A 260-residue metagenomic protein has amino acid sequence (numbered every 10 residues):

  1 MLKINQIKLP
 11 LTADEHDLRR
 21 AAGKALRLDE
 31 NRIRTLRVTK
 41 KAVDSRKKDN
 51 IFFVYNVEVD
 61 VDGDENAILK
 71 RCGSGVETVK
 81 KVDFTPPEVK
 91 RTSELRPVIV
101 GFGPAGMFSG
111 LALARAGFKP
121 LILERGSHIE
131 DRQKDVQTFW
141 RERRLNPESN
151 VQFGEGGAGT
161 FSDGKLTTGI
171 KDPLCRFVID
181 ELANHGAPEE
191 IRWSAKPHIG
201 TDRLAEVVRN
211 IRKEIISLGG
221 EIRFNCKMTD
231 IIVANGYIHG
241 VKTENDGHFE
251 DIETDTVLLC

Functional and structural regions predicted by a protein language model:
L2-L95: Extreme N-terminal leader/targeting segments of oxidoreductases
K24, L111, R115, K213: Short, well-ordered alpha-helices that flank and scaffold nucleotide-derived cofactor binding pockets
R37-A42, F224-H239: A conserved short coil-to-beta-strand element within the FAD-binding core of flavoproteins
K48-F52, Q137-I222, C226-K227: Conserved N-terminal/central alpha/beta ligand/cofactor-binding core
T92-H128: N-terminal Rossmann-like FAD-binding beta1-loop-alpha1 element of flavoenzymes
S93, G247-T256, C260: Core beta-strand elements of the Rossmann-like FAD/NAD(P) dinucleotide-binding domain in flavoenzyme oxidoreductases
R132-Q137, K171-D172, V233-T243: Short acidic, glycine/serine/threonine-rich loops at helix termini
